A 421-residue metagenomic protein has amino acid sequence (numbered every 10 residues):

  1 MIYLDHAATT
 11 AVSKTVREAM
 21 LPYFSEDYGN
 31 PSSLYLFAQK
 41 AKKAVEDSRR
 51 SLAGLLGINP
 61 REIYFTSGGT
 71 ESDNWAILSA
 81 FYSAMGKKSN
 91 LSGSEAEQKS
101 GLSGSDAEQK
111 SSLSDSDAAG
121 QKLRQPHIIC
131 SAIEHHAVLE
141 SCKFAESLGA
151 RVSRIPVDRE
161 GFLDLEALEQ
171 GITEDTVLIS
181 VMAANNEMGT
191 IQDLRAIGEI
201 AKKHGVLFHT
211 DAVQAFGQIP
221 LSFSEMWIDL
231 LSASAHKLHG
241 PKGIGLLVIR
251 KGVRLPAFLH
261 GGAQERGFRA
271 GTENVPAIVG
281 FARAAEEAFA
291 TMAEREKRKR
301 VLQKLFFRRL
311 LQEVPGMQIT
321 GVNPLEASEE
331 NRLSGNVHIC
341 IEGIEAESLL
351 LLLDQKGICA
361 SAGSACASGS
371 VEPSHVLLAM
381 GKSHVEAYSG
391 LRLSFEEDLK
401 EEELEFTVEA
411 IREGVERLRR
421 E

Functional and structural regions predicted by a protein language model:
M1-S94, S111-E421: Pyridoxal 5′-phosphate
E95-G104, Q109-S112: Intrinsically disordered, low-complexity repeat regions of secreted/extracellular protein precursors
